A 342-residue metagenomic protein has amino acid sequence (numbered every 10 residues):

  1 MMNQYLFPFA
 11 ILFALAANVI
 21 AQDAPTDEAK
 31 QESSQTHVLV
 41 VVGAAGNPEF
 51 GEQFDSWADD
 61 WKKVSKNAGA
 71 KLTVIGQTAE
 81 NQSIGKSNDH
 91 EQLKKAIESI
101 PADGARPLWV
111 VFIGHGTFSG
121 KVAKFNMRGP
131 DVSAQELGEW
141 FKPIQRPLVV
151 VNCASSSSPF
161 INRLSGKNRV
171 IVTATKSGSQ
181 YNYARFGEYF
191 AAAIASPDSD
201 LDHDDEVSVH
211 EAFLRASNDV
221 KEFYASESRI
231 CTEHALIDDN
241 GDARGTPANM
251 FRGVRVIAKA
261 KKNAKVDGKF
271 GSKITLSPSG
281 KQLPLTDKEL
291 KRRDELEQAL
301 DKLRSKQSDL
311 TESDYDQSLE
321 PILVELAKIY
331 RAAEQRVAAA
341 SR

Functional and structural regions predicted by a protein language model:
Y5, A10, A21-V40, G51 (+1 more regions): Disordered regulatory segments flanking catalytic cores
Y5, V19-W109, G116, A123-F125 (+2 more regions): Boundary/activation segment at the start of structured domains
Q35, G51-K62, H90-I97, A134-F141 (+8 more regions): Extracytoplasmic/secreted envelope proteins and their assembly/folding machinery, especially bacterial periplasmic
V41-A45, I75-A79, V111-H115, R128 (+3 more regions): Active-site-proximal beta-strand/loop segments in catalytic clefts of secreted hydrolases
P48-E52, N81-K86, F118-A123, A134 (+4 more regions): Extracytoplasmic/secreted cell-surface and envelope-processing proteins
D59, V149-P247: Active-site-proximal C-terminal subdomain of hydrolase catalytic domains
A105, I113-I144: A short, glycine/acidic-enriched catalytic loop
